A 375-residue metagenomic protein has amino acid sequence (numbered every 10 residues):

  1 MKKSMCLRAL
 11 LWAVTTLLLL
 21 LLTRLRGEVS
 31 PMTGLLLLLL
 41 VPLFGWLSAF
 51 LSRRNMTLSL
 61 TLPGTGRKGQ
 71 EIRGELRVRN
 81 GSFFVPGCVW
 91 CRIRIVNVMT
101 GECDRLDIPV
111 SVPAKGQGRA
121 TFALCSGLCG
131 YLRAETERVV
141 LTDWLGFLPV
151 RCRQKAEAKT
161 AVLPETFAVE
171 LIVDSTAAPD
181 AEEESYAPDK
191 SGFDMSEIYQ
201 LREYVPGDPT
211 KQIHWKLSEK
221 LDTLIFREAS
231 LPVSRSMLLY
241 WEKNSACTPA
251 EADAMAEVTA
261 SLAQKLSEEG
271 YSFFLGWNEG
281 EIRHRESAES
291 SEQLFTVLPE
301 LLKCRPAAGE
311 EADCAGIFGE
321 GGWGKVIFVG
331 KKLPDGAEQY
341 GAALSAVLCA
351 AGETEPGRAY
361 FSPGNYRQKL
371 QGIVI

Functional and structural regions predicted by a protein language model:
M1-S59: Extracellular/lumenal glycan-associated context and N-glycosylation machinery
S4, C129, V169, D222-L224 (+2 more regions): Intrinsically disordered, low-complexity regions
L40-R285: An amphipathic, basic-hydrophobic helix/alpha-beta surface used to engage anionic, phosphate-rich ligands or surfaces
A250, Q264-I375: Acidic, glycine-rich A-domain
